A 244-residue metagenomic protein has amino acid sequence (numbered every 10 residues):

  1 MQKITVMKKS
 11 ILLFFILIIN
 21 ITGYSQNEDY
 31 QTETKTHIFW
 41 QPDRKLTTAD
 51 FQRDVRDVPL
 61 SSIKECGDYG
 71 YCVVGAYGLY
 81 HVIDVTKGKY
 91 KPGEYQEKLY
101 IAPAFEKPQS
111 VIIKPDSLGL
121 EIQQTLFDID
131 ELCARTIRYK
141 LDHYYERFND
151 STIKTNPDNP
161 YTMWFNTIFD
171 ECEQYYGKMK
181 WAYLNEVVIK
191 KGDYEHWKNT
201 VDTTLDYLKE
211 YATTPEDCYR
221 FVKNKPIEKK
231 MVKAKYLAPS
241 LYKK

Functional and structural regions predicted by a protein language model:
M1-Y30: Bacterial Sec-dependent N-terminal signal peptides
Q26-K114, F127, E131, R135-K244: Extended, composition-driven regions rather than compact fold-specific motifs
L118-D128: Short, charge/polar-rich alpha-helical segments
